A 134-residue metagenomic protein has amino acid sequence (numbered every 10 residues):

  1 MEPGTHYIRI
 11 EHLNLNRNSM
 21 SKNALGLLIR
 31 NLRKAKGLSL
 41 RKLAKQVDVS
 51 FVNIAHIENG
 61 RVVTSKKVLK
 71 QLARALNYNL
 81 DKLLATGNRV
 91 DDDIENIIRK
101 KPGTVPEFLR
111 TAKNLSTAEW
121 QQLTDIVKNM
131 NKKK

Functional and structural regions predicted by a protein language model:
E2-A35: A short, Lys/Arg-rich alpha-helix, primarily the initiator
L28, S39, S50, S65-V68: Residues that mark the N-terminal boundary/hinge immediately upstream of a DNA-recognition element
K34, K45, R74: Alpha-helical residues within the helix-turn-helix
G37-H56, L83-A85: Short alpha-helical DNA-recognition segment
D48, S65-K82: DNA major-groove recognition helix of helix-turn-helix/homeodomain DNA-binding modules
N88-K134: Interfacial/linker helices and their anchor residues that mediate assembly or domain coupling
